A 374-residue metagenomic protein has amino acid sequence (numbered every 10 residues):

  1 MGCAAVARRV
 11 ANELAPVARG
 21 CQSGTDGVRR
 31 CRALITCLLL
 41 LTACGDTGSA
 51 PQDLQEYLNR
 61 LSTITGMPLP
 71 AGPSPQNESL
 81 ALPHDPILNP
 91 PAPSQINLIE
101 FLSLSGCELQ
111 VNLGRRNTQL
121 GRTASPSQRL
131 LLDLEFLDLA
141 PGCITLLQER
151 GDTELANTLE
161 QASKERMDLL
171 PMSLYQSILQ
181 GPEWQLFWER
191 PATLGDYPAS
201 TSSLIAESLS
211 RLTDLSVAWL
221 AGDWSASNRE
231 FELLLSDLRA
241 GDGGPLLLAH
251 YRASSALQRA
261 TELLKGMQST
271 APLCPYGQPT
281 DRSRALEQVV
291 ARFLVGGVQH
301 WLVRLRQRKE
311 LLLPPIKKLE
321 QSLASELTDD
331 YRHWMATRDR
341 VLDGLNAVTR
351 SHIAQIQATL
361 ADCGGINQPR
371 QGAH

Functional and structural regions predicted by a protein language model:
A7-L14, G20-L34: Bacterial N-terminal signal peptides that target proteins for export
L41-A43: C-terminal motif of bacterial Sec signal peptides marking the signal peptidase cleavage site
T47-T201: N-terminal Sec/ER secretory leader and immediately downstream segment of secreted/extracellular precursors
G48-P70, R239-H374: A cross-kingdom marker for long, charged
Q161-K265: Extended, low-hydrophobicity segments enriched in charged/polar residues
